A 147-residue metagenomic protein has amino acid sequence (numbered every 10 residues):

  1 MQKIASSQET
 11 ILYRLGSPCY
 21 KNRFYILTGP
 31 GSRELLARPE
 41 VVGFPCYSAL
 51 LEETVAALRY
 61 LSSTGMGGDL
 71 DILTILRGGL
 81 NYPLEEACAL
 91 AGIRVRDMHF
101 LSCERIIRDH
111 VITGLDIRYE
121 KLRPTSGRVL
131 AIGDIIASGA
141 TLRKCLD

Functional and structural regions predicted by a protein language model:
M1-D147: PRPP-associated nucleotide enzymes
